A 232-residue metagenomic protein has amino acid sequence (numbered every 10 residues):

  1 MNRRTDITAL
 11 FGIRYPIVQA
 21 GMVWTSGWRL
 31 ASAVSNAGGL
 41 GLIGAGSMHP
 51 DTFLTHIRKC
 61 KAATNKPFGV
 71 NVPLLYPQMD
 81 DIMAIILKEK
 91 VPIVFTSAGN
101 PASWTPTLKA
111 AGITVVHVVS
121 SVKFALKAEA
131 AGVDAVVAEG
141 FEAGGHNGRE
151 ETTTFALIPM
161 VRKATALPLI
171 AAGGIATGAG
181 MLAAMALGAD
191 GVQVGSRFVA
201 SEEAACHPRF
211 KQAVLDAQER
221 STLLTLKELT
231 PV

Functional and structural regions predicted by a protein language model:
M1-A164, P168: Active-site entrance/lid segments in N-terminal catalytic domains of soluble metabolic enzymes
E142, G174-I175: Acidic, glycine-rich active-site loops and adjacent beta-strand->loop/helix elements that engage anionic groups
G148-I170, A176-V232: Conserved active-site-proximal phosphate/metal-binding subdomains
